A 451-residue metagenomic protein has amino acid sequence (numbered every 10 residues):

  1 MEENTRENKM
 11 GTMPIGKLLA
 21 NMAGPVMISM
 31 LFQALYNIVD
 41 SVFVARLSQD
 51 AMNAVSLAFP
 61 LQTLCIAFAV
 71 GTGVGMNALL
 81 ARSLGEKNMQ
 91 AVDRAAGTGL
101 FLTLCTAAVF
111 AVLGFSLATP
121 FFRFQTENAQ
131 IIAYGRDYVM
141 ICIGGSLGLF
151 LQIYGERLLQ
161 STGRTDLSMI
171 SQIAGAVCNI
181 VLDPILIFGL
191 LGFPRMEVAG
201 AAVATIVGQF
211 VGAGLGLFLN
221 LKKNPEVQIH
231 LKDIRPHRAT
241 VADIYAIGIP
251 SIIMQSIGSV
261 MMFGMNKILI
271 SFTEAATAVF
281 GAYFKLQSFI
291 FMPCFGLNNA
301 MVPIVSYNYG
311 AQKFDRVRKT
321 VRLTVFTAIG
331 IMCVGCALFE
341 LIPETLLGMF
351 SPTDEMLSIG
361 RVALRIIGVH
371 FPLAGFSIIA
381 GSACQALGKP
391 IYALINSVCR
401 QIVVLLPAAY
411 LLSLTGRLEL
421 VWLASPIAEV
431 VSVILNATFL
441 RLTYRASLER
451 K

Functional and structural regions predicted by a protein language model:
M1-A23, L80-L147, P194-I249, V305-H370 (+1 more regions): Short alpha-helical transmembrane segments in multi-pass integral membrane proteins
M10-V42, R46-L47, P60-G75, L79 (+7 more regions): N-terminal transmembrane alpha-helices
N21-D40, I141, G175, G208-G212 (+4 more regions): Transmembrane helical elements of multi-pass membrane transporters/channels
L31, L35-N53, F122-A129, I185-M196 (+4 more regions): Helix-terminus/linker motif at the lipid-water interface of multi-pass membrane proteins
M52-V112, L149-S168, V279-A337, L341-P343 (+1 more regions): Small-residue-rich hydrophobic transmembrane alpha-helices
L64-A67, A111, N179-P184, A213-L217 (+4 more regions): Hydrophobic transmembrane alpha-helices of multi-pass small-molecule transporters
G73, C142-Q160, S168-A176, A201-G214 (+4 more regions): Short runs within selected transmembrane alpha-helices of multi-pass transporters and secretion channels
G114, R157, D183, I187 (+8 more regions): Structural signal for membrane-spanning alpha-helices in multi-pass inner-membrane proteins, emphasizing helix cores
